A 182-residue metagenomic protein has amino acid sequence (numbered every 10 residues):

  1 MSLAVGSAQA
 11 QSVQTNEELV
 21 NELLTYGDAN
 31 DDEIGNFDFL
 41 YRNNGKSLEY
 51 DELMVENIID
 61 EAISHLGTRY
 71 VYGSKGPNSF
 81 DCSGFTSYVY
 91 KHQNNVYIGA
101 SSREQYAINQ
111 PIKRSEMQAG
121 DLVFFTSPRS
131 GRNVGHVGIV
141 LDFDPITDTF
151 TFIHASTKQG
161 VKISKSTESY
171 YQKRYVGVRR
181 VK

Functional and structural regions predicted by a protein language model:
L3-E18, E22-D32, V134-K182: Aromatic- and glycine-rich peptidoglycan recognition patches
V20-L53: N-terminal targeting signals for Sec/Tat export/insertion, comprising classic cleavable signal peptides
Y41-A62, T68-V71, S79-C82: Mature, secreted membrane-active peptide modules
S64, T68-A119: Catalytic cysteine-centered active-site loop
L66, Y90-Q93, F124, D142 (+1 more regions): Generic helix-packing signal
Y72-G73, F125, K165: Thr-Gly-centered strand-to-loop micro-motif
V96-Q159, E168: ...with weaker cross-activation on analogous glycine-rich loops/strands in unrelated enzymes
